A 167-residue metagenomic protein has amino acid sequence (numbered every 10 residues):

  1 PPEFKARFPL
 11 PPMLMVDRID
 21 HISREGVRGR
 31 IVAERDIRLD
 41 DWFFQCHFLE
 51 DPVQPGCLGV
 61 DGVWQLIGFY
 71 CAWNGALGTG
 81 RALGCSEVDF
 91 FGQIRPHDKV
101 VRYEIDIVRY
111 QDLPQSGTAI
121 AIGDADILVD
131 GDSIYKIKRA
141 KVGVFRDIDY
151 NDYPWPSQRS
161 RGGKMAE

Functional and structural regions predicted by a protein language model:
P1-V53, W73, G78, F91-R95 (+3 more regions): Non-catalytic linker/capping segments at the edges of enzyme domains
G59, I94-R102: Short nucleic-acid-contacting surface segments enriched for D/E, G, S/T with interspersed K/R
V63-L66: Compact, glycine-rich, soluble single-domain proteins
A82-E87, G117: Short, structured beta-strand/loop micro-motifs enriched in basic residues and often containing a Trp
